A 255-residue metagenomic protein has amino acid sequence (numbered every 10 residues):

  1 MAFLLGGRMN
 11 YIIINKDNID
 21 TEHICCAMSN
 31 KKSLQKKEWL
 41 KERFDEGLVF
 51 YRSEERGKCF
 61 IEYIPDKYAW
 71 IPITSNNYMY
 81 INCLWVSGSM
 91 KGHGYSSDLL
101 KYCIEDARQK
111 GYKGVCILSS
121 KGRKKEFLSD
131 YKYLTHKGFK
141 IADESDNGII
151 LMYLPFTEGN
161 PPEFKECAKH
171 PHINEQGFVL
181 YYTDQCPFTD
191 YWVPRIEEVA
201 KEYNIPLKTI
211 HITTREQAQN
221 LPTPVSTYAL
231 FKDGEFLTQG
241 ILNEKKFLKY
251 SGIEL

Functional and structural regions predicted by a protein language model:
M1-R56, C167, F188, P194-V199: Short amphipathic alpha-helix that is part of the acyltransferase structural core
R52, R56-K67, Y80, W85: Conserved beta-strand in the GNAT
Y68-I81, K91: A conserved beta-turn-beta hairpin within the catalytic core of GNAT-like acetyltransferases that forms part
V86, G92-R108: Conserved acetyl-CoA-binding loop-helix of GNAT-fold acetyltransferases
A107-K125: Conserved GNAT acetyl-CoA-binding A-motif
L118, T135-M152, L237: Conserved catalytic-core motifs of GNAT/GCN5-like acyltransferases
D146-H170: C-terminal "cap" of GNAT-fold acetyltransferases
D233-L255: Non-catalytic, surface beta->alpha helical segment in thiol-disulfide oxidoreductase systems
